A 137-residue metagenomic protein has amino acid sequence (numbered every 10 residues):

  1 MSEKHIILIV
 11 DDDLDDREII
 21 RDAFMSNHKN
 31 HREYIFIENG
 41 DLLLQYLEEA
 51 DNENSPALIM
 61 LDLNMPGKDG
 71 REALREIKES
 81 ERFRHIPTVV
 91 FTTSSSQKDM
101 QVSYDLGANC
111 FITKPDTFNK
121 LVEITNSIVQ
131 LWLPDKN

Functional and structural regions predicted by a protein language model:
K4-F24, I59: Conserved acidic segment of CheY-like receiver
D12, F91-S95, P115: Conserved active-site segment of CheY-like receiver
F36-L58, V122: Acidic, metal-coordinating helix/loop segments flanking the phosphotransfer/catalytic sites of two-component signaling
L42, D116-S127: C-terminal output helix
L61-D62, T92: Active-site residues of response regulator receiver
M65: Receiver (REC) domain active-site loop signature in two-component systems and cognate sites in sensor histidine kinases
